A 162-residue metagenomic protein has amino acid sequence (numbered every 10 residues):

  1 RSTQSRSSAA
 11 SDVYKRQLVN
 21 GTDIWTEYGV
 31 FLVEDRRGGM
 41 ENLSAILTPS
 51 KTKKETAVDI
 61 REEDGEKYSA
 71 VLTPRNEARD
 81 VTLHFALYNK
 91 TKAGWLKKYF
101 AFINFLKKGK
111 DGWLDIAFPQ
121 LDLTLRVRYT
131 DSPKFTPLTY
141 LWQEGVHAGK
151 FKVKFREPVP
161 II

Functional and structural regions predicted by a protein language model:
R1-Y14: Short, small-residue-biased leader/transition segments that mark boundaries at the very start of proteins
S11, K15-I162: Extracellular/virion structural assembly segments
